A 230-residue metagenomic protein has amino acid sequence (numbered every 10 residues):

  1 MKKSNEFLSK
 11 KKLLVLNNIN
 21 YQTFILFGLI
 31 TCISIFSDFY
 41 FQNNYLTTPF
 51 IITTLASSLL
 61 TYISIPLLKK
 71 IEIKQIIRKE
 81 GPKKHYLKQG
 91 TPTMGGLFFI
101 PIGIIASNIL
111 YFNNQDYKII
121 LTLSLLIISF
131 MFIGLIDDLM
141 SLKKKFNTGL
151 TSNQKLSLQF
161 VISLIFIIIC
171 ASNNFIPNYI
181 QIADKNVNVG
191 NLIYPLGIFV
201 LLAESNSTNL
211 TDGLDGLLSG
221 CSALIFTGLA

Functional and structural regions predicted by a protein language model:
K2-A230: "…together with the soluble PPM/PP2C metallo-phosphatase catalytic core" -> "…together with the soluble PPM/PP2C
